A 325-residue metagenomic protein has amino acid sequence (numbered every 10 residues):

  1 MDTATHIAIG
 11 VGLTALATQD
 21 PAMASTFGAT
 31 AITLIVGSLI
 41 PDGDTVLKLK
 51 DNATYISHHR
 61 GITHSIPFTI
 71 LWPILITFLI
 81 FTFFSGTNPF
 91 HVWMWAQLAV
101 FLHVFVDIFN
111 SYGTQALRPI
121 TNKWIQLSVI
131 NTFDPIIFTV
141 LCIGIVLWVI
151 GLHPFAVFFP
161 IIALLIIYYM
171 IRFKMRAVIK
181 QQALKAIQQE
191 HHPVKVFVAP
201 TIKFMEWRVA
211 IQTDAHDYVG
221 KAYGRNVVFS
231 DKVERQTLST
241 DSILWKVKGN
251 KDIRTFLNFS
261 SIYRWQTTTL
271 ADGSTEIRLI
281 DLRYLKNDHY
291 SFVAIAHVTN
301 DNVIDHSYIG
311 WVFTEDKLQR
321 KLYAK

Functional and structural regions predicted by a protein language model:
M1-A186, H191-P200, A210-D214: N-terminal membrane-targeting hydrophobic helices
Q182-K325: C-terminal regulatory/interaction regions
